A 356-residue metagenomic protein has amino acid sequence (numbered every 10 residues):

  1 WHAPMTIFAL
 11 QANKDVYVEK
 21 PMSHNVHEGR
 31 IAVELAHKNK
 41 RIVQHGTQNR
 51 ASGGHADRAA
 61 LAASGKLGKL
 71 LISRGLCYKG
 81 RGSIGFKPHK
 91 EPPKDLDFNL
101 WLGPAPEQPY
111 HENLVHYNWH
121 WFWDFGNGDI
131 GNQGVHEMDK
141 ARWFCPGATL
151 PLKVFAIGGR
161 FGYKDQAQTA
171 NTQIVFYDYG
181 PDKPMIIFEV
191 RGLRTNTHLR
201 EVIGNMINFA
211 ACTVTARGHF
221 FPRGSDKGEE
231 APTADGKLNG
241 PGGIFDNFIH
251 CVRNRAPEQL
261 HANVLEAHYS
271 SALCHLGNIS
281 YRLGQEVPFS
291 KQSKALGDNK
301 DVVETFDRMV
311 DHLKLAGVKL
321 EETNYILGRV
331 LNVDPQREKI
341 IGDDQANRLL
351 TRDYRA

Functional and structural regions predicted by a protein language model:
W1-H2, G82: Short glycine-rich, flexible loops that bind phosphorylated cofactors or substrates
A3-A51, G65, G328: Beta-strand-loop-alpha-helix segment that lines the small-molecule cofactor/substrate pocket of alpha/beta enzymes
A3-I7, A56, D139: Alpha-helical elements of the RecA-like P-loop NTPase motor core of helicases
F8, L61-S64, P92, C145: A general structural signal for stabilizing positions within well-ordered secondary structure
E28-I31, G54-D57, E137: Alpha-helical scaffold elements adjacent to nucleotide-binding pockets in ATP/GTP-utilizing enzyme cores
L35, D57-L61: Active-site Tyr-X1-5-Lys
V43-G46, A62, S73-G75, G85: Alpha/beta-hydrolase
D57, K69, R74, Y78-G128 (+1 more regions): Contiguous beta-strand/loop segments that form the cofactor/metal-binding neighborhood of enzyme cores
